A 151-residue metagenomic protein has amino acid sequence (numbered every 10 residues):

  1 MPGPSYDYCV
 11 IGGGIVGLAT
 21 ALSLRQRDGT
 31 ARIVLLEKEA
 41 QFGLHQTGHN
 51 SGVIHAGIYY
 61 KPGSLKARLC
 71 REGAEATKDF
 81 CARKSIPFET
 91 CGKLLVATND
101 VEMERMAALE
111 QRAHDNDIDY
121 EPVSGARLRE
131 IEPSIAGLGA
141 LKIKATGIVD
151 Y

Functional and structural regions predicted by a protein language model:
P2-V16, V34: Beta1/beta-strand and adjacent pyrophosphate-binding region of the FAD-binding site in flavoprotein oxidoreductases
I11, L36, V96-A97, K144: Short hydrophobic segments within beta-strands
V16, L69-G73, D150: Soluble or luminal CAZymes and related metallo-dependent hydrolases
R25-H49: Glycine-rich FAD pyrophosphate-binding loop
G52-R127, I131, G137: Dinucleotide-binding Rossmann-like beta1-alpha1 core, especially the glycine-rich loop that anchors the ADP
L141-Y151: Helical element adjacent to the flavin cofactor pocket in flavoenzyme catalytic cores
